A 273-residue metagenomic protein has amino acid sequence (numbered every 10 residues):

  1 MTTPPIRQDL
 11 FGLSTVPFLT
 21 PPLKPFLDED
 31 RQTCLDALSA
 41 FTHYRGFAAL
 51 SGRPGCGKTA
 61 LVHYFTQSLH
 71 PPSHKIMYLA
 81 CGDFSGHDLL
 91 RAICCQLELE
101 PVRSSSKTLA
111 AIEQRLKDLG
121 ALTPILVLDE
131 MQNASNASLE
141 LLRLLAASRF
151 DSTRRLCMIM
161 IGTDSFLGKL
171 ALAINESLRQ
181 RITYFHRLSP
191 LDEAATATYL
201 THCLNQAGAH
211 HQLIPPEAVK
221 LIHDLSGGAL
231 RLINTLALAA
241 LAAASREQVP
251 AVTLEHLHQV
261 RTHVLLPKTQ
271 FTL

Functional and structural regions predicted by a protein language model:
M1-Y44, T262, L266-L273: A short, basic N-terminal segment
T2-I6, G12-L13, S177, N205-L273: C-terminal alpha-helical "lid" subdomain
S14-F18, H74, F84-R103: Conserved NTP-binding/hydrolysis module of P-loop NTPases
Y44-Y64: Walker A/P-loop nucleotide-binding motif
F47, G120-M160, L172-A173: Conserved Walker B catalytic segment
T66, F166-R181: Short regulatory helix/loop adjacent to the ATP-binding pocket of P-loop NTPases
L79-G82, L170, T183-T196: Conserved AAA+ ATPase "SRH/arginine-finger" region at the nucleotide-binding site
L188-P215: Conserved small helical "lid"/interfacial subdomain of P-loop NTPases
